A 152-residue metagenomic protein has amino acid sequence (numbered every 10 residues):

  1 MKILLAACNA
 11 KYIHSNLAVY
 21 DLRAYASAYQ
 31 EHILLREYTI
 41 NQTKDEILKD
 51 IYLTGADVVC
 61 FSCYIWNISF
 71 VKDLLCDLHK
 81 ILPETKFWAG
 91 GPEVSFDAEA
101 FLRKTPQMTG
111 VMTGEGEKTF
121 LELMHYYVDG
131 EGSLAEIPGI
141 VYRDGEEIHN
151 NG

Functional and structural regions predicted by a protein language model:
M1-Y20: A short, flexible N-terminal coil/short beta segment enriched in small residues
K2, A18, Y25, Y29-G152: Glycine-rich beta-alpha loop elements in corrinoid/cobalamin-binding modules across cobalamin-dependent enzymes
